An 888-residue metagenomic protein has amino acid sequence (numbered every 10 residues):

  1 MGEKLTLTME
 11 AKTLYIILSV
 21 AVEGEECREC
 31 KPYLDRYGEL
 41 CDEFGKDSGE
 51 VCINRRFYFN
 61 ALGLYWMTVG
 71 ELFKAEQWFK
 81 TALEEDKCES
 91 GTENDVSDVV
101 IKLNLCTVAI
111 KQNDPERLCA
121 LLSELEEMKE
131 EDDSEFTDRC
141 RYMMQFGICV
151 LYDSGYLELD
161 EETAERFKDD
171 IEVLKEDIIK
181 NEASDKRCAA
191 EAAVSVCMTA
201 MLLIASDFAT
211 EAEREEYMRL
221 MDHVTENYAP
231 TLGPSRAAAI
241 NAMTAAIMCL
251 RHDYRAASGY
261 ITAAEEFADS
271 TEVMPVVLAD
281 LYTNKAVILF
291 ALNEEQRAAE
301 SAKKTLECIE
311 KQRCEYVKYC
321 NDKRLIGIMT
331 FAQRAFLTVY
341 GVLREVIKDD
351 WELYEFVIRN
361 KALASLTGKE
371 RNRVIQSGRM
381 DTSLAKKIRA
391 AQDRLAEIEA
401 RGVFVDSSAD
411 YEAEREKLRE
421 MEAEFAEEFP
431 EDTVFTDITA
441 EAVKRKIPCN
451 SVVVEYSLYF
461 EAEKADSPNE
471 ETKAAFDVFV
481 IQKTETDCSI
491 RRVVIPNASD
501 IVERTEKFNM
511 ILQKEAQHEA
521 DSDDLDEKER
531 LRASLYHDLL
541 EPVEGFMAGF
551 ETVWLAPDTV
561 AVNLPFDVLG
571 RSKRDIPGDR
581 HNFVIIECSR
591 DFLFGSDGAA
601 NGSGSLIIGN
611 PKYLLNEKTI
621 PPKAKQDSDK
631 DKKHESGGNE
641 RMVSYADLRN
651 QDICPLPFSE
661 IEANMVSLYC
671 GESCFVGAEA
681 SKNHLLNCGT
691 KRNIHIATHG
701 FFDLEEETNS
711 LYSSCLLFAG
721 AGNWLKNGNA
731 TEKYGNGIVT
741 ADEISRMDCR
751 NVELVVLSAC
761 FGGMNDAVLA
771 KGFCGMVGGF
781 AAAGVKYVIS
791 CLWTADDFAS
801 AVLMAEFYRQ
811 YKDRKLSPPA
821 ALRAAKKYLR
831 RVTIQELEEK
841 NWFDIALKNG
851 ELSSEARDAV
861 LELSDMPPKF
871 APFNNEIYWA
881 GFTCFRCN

Functional and structural regions predicted by a protein language model:
T8, G49, I53, E93-V96 (+5 more regions): Residue signature of alpha-solenoid helical repeat architecture, marking inter-repeat boundaries and helix-start
K12, I16, N54, A61 (+9 more regions): "A position-specific structural signal for the A-helix of alpha-solenoid helical repeats
A21, W66, A109, L203-A205 (+4 more regions): Residue at a conserved register position within TPR or TPR-like alpha-solenoid repeats
G38-K46, L83-S90, S123-E130, E172-E182 (+4 more regions): Amphipathic alpha-helical segments of tetratricopeptide repeats
R219, E226-N227, T231-S235, A239-A242 (+6 more regions): Alpha-helical solenoid repeat scaffolds used for protein-protein interaction
D432-N888: Catalytic cores of enzymes
